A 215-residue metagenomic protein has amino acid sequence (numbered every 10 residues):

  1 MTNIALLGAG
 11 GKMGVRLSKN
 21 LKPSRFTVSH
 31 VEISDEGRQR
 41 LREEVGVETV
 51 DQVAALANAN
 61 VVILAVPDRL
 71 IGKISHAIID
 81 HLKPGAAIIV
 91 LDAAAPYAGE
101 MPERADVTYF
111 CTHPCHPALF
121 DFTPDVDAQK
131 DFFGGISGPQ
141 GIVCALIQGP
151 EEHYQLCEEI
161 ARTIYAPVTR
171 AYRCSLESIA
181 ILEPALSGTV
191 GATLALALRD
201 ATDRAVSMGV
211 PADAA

Functional and structural regions predicted by a protein language model:
M1-V45: NAD(P)+-binding Rossmann beta1-loop-alpha1 motif at the extreme N-terminus of oxidoreductases
R38, I71, A212-A215: Small-residue helix-packing motif on alpha-helices
G46-Q52: Conserved SAM-binding strand-loop segment of SAM-dependent methyltransferases
V53-M101: Rossmann-fold NAD(P) dinucleotide-binding segment
L91-E183: Rossmann-fold dinucleotide-binding core
T163-A215: Helical "substrate-binding/catalytic lid" subdomain of Rossmann-like NAD(P)-dependent dehydrogenases/reductases
